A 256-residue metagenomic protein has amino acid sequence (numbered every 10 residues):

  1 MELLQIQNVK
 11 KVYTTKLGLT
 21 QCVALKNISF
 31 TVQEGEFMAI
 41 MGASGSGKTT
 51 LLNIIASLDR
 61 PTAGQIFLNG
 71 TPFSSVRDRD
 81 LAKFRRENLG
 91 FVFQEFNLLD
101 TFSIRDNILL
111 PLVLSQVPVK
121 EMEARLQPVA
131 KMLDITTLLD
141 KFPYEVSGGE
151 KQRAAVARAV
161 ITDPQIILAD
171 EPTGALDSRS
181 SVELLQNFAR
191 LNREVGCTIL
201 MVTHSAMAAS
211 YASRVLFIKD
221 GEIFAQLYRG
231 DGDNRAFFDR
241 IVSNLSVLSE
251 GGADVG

Functional and structural regions predicted by a protein language model:
E2-L4, V9-I218: ABC family nucleotide-binding domain
E222-V247: Conserved beta-strand-loop-alpha-helix hinge in the C-terminal portion of ABC ATPase nucleotide-binding domains
V255-G256: Short acidic DE-rich linear segments
